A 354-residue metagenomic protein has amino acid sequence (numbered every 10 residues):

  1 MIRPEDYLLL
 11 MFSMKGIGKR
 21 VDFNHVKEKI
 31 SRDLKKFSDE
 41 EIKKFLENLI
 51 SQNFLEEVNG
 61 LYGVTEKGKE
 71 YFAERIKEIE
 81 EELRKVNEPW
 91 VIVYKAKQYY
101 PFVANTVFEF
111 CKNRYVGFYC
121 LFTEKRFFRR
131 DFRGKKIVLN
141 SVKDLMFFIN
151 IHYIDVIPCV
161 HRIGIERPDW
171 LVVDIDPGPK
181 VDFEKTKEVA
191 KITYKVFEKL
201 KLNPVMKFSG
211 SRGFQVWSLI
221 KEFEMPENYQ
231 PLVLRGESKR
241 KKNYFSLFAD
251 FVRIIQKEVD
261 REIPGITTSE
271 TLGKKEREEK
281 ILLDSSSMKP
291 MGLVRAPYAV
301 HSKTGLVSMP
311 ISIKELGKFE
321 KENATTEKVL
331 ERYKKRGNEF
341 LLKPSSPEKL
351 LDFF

Functional and structural regions predicted by a protein language model:
M1-I17: Short alpha-helical segments that sit at the start of domains
I17-D33: Short acidic, hydrophobic short linear motifs in intrinsically disordered regions
K35-S51: Short amphipathic alpha-helical interaction segments
I50-G60: A short, conserved structural fragment
K67-K85: Short, amphipathic alpha-helical interaction segments positioned at domain boundaries
N87-Y94, Y99, P264-F354: Long, low-complexity, charged/polar intrinsically disordered accessory regions
K95-V172, D176-P179, F183: SsDNA-processing nucleotidyl-transfer enzymes
L202-K207, M225-G305: Flexible helix-coil linker/hinge segments at domain or subdomain boundaries
